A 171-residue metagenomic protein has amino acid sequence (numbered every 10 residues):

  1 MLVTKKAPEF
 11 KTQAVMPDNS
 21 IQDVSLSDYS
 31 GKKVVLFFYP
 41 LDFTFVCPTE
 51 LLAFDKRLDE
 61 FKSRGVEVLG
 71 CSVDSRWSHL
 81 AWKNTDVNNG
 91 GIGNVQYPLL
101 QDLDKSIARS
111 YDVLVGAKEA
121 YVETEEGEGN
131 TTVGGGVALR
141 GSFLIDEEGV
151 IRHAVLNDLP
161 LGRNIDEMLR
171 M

Functional and structural regions predicted by a protein language model:
M1-M171: Chalcogenol-based redox active-site neighborhoods
